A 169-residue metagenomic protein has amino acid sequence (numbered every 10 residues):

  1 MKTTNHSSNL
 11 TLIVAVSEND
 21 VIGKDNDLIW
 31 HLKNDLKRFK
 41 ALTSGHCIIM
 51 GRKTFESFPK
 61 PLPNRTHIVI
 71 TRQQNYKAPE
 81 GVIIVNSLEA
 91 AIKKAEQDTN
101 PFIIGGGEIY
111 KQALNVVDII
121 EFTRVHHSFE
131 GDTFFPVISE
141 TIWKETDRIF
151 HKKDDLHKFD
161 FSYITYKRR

Functional and structural regions predicted by a protein language model:
K2-R169: Enzymes that bind and transform nitrogen-containing heteroaromatic metabolites
